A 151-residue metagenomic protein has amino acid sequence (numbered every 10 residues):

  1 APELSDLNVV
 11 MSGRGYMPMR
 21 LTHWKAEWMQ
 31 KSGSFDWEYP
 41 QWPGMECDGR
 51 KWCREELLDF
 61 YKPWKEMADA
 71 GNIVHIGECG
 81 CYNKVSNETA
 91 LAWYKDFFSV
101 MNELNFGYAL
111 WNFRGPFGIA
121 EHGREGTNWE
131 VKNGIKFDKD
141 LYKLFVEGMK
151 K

Functional and structural regions predicted by a protein language model:
A1-L104: Extracellular glycoside hydrolase catalytic/binding regions
S86-K151: Aromatic-rich peripheral "rim/lid" segments of glycoside hydrolase catalytic domains that contact and position glycan
